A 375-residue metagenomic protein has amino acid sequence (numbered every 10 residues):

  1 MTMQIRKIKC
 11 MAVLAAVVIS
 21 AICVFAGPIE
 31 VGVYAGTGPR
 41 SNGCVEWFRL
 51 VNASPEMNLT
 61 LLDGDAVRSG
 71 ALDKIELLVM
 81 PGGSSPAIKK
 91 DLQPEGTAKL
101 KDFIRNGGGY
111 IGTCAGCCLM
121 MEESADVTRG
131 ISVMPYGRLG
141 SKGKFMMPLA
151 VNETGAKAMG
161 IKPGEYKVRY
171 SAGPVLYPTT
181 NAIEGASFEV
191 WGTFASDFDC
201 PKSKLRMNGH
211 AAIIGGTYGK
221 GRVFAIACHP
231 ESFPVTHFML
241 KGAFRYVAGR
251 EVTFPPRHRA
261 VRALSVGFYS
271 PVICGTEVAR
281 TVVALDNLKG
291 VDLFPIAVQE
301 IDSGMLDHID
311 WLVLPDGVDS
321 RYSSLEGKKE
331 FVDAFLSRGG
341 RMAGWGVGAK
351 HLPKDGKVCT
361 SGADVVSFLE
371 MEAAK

Functional and structural regions predicted by a protein language model:
T2-V13: Bacterial N-terminal signal peptides that target proteins for export
A12-C23: Bacterial N-terminal signal peptides
V24-P28: Boundary at the C-terminal end of the N-terminal hydrophobic targeting segment
I29, A53, K101, S124 (+6 more regions): Extracellular ligand-binding/catalytic regions of CAZymes and related secreted enzymes and adhesion modules
G32-D126, P271-D355: Helical hinge/lid and interdomain linker segments adjacent to catalytic or ligand-binding clefts that mediate domain
T60, I111, S132, E189-W191 (+2 more regions): Hydrophobic/aromatic beta-strand patches that form the interior of the parallel beta-sheet core in alpha/beta enzyme
G130-P135, G143: Patatin-like phospholipase
P148-R222, A227-P234, V358-K375: Catalytic beta-strand/loop cores that center a nucleophilic Ser/Cys/Thr and support acyl-enzyme chemistry
